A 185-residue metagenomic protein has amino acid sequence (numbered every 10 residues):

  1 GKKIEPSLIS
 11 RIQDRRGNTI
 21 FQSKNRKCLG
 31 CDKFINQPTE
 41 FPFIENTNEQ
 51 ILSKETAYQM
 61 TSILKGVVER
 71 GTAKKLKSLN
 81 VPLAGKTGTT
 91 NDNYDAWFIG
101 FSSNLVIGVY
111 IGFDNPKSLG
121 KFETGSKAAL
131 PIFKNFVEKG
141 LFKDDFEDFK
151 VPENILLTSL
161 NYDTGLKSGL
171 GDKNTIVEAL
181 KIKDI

Functional and structural regions predicted by a protein language model:
G1, D14-R15, T56, S62-E69 (+2 more regions): Glycine-rich, acidic and aromatic/proline-enriched surface loops and short helix-turn segments that act as binding
G1, I44-E55: Active-site loop and adjoining helix of the penicillin-binding protein/serine DD-peptidase-beta-lactamase fold
G1-I4, G17-S23, E69-A73: Secretory-pathway/luminal and periplasmic proteins that interact with or process carbohydrate-rich
G1-Q13, L79: Short, well-structured active-site flanking segments
I4-L8, L52, T56-I63, A129-I132 (+1 more regions): Stable alpha-helical elements in mature extracytoplasmic
I9, A57, N80, V106: A residue-level signal for beta-strand positions that form part of recognition/binding surfaces within mature
Q13-N48, P82-I185: Soluble, non-transmembrane domains of envelope/secretory-pathway proteins that act on or interact with carbohydrate
T61-G88: Active-site Gly/Thr loop motif
